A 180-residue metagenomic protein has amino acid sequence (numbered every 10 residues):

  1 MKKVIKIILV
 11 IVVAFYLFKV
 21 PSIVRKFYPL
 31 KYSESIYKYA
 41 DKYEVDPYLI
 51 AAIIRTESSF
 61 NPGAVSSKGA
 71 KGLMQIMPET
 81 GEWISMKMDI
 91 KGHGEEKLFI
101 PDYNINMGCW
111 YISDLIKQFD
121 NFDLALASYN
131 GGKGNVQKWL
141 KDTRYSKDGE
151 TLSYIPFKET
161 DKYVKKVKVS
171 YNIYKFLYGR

Functional and structural regions predicted by a protein language model:
M1-I5, R180: Short, Lys/Arg-enriched, disordered terminal segments
V4-V20: Hydrophobic membrane-insertion alpha-helices, especially the h-region of bacterial N-terminal signal peptides
Y16-R180: Catalytic glycan-binding domains that act on GlcNAc-containing polysaccharides
